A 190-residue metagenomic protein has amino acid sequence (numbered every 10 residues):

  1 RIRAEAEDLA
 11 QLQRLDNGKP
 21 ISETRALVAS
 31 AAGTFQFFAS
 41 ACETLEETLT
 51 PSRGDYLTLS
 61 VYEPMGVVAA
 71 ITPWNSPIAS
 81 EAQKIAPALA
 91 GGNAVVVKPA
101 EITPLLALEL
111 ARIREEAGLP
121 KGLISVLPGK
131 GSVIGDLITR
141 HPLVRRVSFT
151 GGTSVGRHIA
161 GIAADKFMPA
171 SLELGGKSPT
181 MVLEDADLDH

Functional and structural regions predicted by a protein language model:
R1-E5, A31, T103-L106, K130 (+1 more regions): Hydrophobic/aromatic residues within well-ordered alpha-helical segments
R1-Y56: N-terminal Rossmann-like NAD(P)+-binding subdomain of aldehyde/semialdehyde dehydrogenases
D8, K19, S30, S76 (+4 more regions): Short alpha-helical
Q11-R14, G33-S40, R112, S125 (+2 more regions): Generic alpha-helical structural context detector
A26-L27, T48, E101-I102, L127 (+1 more regions): Residue-level "edge-of-site" marker
T48-K121, R145, F167: Conserved small-residue-rich beta-alpha loop and adjacent elements that most often cradle the phosphate/pyrophosphate
V67, E116-H190: Conserved NAD(P)+-binding/catalytic subdomain of aldehyde/semialdehyde dehydrogenases
